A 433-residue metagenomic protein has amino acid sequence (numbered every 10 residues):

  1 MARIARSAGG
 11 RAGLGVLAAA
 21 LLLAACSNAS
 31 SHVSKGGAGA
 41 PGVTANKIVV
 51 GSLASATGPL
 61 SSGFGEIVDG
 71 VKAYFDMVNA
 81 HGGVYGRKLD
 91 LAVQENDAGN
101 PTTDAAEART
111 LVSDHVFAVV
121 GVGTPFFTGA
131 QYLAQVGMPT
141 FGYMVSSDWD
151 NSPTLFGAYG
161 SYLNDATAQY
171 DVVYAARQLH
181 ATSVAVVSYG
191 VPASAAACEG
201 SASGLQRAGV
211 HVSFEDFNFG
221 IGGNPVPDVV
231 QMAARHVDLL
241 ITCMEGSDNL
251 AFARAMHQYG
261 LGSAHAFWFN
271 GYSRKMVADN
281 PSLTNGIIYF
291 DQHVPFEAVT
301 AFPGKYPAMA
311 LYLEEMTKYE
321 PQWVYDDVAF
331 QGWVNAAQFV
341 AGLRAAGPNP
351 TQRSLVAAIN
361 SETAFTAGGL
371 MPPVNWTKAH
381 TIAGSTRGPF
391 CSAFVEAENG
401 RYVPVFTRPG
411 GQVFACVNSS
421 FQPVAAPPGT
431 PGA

Functional and structural regions predicted by a protein language model:
M1-L14: Bacterial N-terminal signal peptides that target proteins for export
L22-A25: C-terminal motif of bacterial Sec signal peptides marking the signal peptidase cleavage site
S27-A29: Bacterial signal peptide processing site
V33-A38, S62-D69, A80-D150, N218-V226 (+1 more regions): Beta-alpha junction/loop-to-helix N-cap segments that form part of ligand/metal-binding clefts
G36-K72, Q94-P101, S188-A196, V324-Q331: Extracytoplasmic "Venus flytrap"
V116-F217, A264-Y289: Extracytoplasmic ligand/sensor domains, especially the bilobed periplasmic-binding protein
A158-S161, A255-W333, P409, V413 (+1 more regions): Extracellular/periplasmic periplasmic-binding protein-like sensory domains
K318-A329, V340-P404: Segments of small-molecule ligand-sensing domains
